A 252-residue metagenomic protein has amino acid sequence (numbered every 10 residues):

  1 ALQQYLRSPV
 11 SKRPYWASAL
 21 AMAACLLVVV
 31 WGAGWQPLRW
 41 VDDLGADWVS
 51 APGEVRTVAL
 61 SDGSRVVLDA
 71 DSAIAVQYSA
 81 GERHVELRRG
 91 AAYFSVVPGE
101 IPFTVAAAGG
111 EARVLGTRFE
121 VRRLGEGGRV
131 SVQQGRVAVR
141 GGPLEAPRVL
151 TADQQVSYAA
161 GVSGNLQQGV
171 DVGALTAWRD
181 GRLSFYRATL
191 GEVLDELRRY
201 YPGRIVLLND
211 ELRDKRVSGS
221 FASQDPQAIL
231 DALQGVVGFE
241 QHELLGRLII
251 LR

Functional and structural regions predicted by a protein language model:
Q3-L20, L27-R252: A residue-level detector for the "anchor" residue at the start of short, highly conserved motifs
